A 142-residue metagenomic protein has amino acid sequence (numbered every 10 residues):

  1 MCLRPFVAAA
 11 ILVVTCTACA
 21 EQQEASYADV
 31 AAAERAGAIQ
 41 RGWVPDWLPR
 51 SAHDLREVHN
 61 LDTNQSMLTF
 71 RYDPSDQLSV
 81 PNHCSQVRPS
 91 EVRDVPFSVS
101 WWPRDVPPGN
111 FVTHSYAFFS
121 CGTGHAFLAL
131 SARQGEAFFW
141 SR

Functional and structural regions predicted by a protein language model:
M1-V7: Bacterial N-terminal signal peptides that target proteins for export
V7-V13: Hydrophobic helical h-region of N-terminal Sec-dependent signal peptides in bacterial secretory/periplasmic proteins
T15-A18: C-terminal motif of bacterial Sec signal peptides marking the signal peptidase cleavage site
A20-Q22: Bacterial signal peptide processing site
A25-D54: N-terminal "mature-domain start" segment
D46-G109: Mature extracytoplasmic domains of secretory-pathway proteins
C84-R142: Functional cores of ribonucleases/endoribonucleases
